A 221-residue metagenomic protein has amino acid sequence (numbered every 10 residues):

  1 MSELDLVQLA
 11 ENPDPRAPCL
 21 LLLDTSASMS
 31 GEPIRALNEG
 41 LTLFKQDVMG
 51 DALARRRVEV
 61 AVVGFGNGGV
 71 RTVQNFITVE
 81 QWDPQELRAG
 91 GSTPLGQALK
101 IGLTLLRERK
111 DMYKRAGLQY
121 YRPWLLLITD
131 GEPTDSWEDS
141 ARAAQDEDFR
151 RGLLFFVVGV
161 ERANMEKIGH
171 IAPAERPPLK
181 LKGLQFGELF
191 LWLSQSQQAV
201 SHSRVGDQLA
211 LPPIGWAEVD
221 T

Functional and structural regions predicted by a protein language model:
M1-L20, S26-R35, M49, E108-R115: Acidic, polar low-complexity linker/tail segments
L23-S26, L37, V62, G102 (+1 more regions): DG-centered beta-turn motif at the end of beta-strands
S26, F44, P133, W137-D146: Mixed-charge (Asp/Glu-Lys/Arg
L37-G50: An active-site-proximal "capping" alpha-helix that borders the catalytic cofactor pocket
A52-L53, Q145-L153: Arginine/glycine-rich "motif VI" loop of SF2 helicases in the C-terminal RecA-like domain
R56-E86, E166-A174: Short beta-strand-loop
W82-Y121, D135-S136, L154-K167, L184-W192: Von Willebrand factor
D83, E161-T221: Von Willebrand factor A/integrin I-like adhesion domains
